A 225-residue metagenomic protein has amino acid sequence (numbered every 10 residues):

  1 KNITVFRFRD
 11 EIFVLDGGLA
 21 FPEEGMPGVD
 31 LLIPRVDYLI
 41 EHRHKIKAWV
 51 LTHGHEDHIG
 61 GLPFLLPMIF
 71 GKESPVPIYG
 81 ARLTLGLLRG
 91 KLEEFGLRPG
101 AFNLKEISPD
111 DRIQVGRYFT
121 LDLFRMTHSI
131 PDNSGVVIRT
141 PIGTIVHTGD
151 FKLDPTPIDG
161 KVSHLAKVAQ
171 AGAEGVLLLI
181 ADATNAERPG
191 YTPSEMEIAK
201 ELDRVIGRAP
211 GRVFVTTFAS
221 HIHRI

Functional and structural regions predicted by a protein language model:
K1-V50, H55-I225: His/Asp/Glu-rich metal-coordinating catalytic cores of metallo-dependent phosphodiesterases/hydrolases acting on
